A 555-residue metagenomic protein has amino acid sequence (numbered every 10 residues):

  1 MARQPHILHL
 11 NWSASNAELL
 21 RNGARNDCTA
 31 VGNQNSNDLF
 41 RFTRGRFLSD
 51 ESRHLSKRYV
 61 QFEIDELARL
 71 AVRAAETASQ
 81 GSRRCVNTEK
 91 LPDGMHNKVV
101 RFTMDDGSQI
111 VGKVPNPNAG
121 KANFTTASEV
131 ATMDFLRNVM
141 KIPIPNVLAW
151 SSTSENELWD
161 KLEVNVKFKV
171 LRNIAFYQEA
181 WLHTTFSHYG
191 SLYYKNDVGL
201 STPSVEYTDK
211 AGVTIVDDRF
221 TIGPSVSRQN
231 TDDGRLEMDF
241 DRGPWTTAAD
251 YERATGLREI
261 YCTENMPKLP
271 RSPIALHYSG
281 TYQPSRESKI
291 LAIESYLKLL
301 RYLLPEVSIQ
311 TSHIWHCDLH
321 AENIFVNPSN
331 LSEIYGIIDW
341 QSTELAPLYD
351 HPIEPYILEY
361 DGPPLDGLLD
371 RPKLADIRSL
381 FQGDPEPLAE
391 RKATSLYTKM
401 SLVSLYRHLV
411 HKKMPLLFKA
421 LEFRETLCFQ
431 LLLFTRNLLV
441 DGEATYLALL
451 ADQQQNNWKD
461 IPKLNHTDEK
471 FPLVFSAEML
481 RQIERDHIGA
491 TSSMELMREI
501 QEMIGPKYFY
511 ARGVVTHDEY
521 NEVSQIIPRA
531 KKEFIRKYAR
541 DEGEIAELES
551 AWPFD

Functional and structural regions predicted by a protein language model:
A2-N156, E163, F176-E179, S187 (+3 more regions): Conserved NTP-binding catalytic cores of kinases and kinase-like/nucleotidyltransferase enzymes across multiple kinase
W12-N16, A24-G32, R44, E163 (+7 more regions): Residues that cap or delimit alpha-helices
V86-E294, Y302-I314, S332-E333: ATP-binding pocket architecture of kinase catalytic cores
K98-R101, G112, S295-D350, G543 (+2 more regions): Active-site acidic catalytic loop and adjacent metal/ATP-binding pocket of ATP-dependent phosphoryl transfer enzymes
Y194, T202-R219, H313-W315, H320-G383: Catalytic activation segment of kinase domains across protein kinase-like and atypical kinase folds
T214-E306, P387-A420, R424-L431, Q453-F554: Long, low-complexity, polar/charged, intrinsically disordered or flexibly structured peripheral segments
H320, S332, Q341, D441 (+2 more regions): C-terminal subdomain of alpha/beta-hydrolase-fold enzymes, centered on the catalytic histidine and its supporting
D350-K412, T426-T445, Q455-N457: Active-site activation/catalytic loop segments of kinase-like enzymes and analogous catalytic loops in related
